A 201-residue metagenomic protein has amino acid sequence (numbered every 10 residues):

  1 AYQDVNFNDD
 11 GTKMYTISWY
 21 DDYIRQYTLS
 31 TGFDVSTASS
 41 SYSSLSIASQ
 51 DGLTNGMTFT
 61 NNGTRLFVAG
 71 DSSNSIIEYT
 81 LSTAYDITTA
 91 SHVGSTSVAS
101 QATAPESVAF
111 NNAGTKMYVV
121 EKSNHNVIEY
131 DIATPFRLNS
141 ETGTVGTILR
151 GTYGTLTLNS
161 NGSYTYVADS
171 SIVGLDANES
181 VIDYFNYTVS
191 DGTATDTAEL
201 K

Functional and structural regions predicted by a protein language model:
F7-D10, N61-N62, F110-A113: Residue-level detector of Asp-centered blade-edge/turn motifs that repeat once per structural unit in beta-propeller
W19, D71, K122: Short loop/turn segments immediately following the C-termini of beta-strands
Q26-T37, Y79-T88, E129-L138: Short loop/turn segments immediately following beta-strands, especially the blade-tip and inter-blade linker loops
L45-Q50, T96-Q101: Surface loop/turn motifs at the tips and blade-to-blade linkers of beta-strand repeat domains
E141-K201: Acidic, turn/loop-rich segments in luminal/extracellular domains of secretory-pathway and cell-surface proteins
